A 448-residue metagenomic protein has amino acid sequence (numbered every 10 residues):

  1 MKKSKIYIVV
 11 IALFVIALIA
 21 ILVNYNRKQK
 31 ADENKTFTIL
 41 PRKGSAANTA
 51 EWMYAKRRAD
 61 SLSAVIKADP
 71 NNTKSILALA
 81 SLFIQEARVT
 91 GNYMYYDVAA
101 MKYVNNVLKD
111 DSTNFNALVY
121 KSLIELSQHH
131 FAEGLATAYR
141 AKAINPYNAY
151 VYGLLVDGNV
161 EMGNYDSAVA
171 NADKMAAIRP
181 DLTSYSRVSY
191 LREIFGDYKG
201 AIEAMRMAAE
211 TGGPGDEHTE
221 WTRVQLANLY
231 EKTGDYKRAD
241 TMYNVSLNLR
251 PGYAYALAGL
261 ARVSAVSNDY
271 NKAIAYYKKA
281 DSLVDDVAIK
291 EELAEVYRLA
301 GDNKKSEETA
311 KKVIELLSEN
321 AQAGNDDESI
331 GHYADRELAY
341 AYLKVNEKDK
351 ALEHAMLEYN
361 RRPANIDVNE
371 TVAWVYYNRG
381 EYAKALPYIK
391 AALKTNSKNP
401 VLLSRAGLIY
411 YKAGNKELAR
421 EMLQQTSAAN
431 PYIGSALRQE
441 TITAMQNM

Functional and structural regions predicted by a protein language model:
K2-N116, A136, A170, E421 (+1 more regions): N-terminal leader/linker segments that initiate helical-solenoid repeat arrays
P70, S112, P146, R179-P180 (+8 more regions): Short coil turns that delineate tetratricopeptide repeat
K74, N116, Y150, T183-S184 (+8 more regions): Start-of-helix register in tetratricopeptide repeats
A78, Y120, L154, R187 (+8 more regions): Canonical tetratricopeptide repeat
S81, Q85-R88, L123, D157 (+7 more regions): Residue-level recognition of tetratricopeptide repeat
E86, T90, Q128, M162 (+7 more regions): Structural motif corresponding to the intra-repeat A-B loop/turn of tetratricopeptide repeats
